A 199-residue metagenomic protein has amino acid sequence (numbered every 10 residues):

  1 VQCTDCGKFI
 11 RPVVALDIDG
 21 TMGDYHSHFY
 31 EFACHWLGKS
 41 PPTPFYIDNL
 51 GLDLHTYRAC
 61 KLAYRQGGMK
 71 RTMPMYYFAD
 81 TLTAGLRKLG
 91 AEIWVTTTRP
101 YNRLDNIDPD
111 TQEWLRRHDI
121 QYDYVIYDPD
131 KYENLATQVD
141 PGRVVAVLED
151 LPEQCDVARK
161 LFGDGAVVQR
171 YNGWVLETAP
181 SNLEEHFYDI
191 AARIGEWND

Functional and structural regions predicted by a protein language model:
C3: Short cysteine-rich clusters marking metal-coordination/redox-active sites
C6-L62: Active-site neighborhood of HAD-like aspartate-dependent phosphohydrolases
L62-V95, R103-Q112: Short, acidic loop-to-helix structural element flanking the phosphoryl-transfer center in phosphate-processing enzymes
P100-V145, P152-V157: Substrate-recognition "cap/lid" segment bordering the active-site pocket of phosphatases
T111-I126, T178-D199: Structural recognition of alpha->loop->beta junctions
A146-Y188: Acidic, Mg2+-coordinating phosphoryl-transfer loop and its flanking beta/alpha structural elements, shared across
